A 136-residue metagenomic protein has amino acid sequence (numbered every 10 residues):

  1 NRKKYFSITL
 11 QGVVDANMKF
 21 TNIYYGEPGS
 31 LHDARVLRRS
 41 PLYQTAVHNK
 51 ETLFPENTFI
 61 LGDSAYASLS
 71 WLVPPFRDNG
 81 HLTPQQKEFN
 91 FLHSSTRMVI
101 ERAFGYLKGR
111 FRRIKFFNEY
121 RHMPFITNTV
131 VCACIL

Functional and structural regions predicted by a protein language model:
N1-L136: Short, well-ordered secondary-structure "scaffold" segments embedded in the functional core of diverse domains
